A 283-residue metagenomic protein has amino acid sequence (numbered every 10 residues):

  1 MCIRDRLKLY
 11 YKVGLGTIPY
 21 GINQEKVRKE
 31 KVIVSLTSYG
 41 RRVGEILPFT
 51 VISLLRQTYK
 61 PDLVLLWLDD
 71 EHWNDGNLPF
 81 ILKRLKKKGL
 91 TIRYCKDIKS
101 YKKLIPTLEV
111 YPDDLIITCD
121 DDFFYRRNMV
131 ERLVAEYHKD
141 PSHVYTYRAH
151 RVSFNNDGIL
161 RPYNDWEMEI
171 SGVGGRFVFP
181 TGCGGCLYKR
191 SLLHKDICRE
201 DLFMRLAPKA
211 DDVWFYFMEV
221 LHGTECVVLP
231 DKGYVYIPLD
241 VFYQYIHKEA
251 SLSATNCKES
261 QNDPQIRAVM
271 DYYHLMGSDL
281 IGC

Functional and structural regions predicted by a protein language model:
R4-G14, V27-E30, T37, L202-C283: C-terminal catalytic/acceptor-binding lobe
K31, D62-L63, L115, E225: Residues at the starts of beta-strands that form the adenosine-phosphate
I33-R41, Q57: A conserved hydrophobic helix/loop-capping motif in glycosyltransferases and polysaccharide synthases
T50-D62, R84: Short, acidic, metal-binding catalytic loop of nucleotide-sugar glycosyltransferases
L65-D69, T146: Short internal beta-strands
D69-D113: Active-site-proximal specificity loops/subdomain of glycosyltransferases
D113-F124: Short beta-strand-to-loop acidic/aromatic patch adjacent to the donor-nucleotide binding site
F124-E200: Conserved catalytic core of nucleotide-sugar-dependent glycosyltransferases
